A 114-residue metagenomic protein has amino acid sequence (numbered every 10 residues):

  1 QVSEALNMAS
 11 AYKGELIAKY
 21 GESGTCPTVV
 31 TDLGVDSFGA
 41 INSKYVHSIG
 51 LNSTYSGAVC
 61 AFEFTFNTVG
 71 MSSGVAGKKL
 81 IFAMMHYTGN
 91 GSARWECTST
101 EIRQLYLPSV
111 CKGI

Functional and structural regions predicted by a protein language model:
Q1-T25: Membrane-proximal N-terminal amphipathic helix
Y20-I114: Periplasmic/extracellular, small/polar-rich flexible segments of pilin-like filament-forming proteins
